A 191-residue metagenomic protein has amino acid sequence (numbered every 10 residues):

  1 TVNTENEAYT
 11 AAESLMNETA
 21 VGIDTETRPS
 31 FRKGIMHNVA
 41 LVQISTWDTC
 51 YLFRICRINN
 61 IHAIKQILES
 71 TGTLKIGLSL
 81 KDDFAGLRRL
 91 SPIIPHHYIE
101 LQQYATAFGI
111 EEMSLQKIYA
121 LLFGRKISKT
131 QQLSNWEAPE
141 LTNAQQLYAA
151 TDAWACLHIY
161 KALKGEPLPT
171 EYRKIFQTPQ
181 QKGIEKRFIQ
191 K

Functional and structural regions predicted by a protein language model:
T1-V21, L90, L101, W154 (+1 more regions): N-terminal accessory regions of nucleic-acid-interacting proteins
A20-K33: Short acidic, Gly/Ser-rich segments with clustered Asp/Glu that frequently serve as metal-coordination loops in enzyme
I23-T25, F53-C56, G77-L80: Short His-Asn-centered micro-motif
S30-F31, D83-L90: Short active-site loop/helix that positions an aromatic residue
F31-D48: A short alpha/beta connector and helix-capping loop motif
S70-K75: Short active-site oxyanion
I99-L121, Q145: Short alpha-helix plus adjacent loop in nuclease-associated cores
A120-Q181: Acidic, Mg2+-coordinating catalytic module of metal-dependent nucleases/exonucleases that use a two-metal-ion mechanism
